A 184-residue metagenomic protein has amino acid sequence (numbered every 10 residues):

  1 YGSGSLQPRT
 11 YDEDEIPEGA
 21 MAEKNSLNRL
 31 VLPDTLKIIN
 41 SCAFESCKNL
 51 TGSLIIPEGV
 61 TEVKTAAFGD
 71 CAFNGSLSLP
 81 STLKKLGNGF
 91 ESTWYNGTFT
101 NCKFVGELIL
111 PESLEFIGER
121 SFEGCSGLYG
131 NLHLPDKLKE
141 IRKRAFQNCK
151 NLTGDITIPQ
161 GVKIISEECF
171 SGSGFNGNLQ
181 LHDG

Functional and structural regions predicted by a protein language model:
Y1-E15, K24-I38, N49-E62, F73-K85 (+4 more regions): Structural signature of tandem-repeat unit edges
P17-A20, N40-E45, K64-G69, N96-T98 (+3 more regions): Consensus positions within tandem repeat domains that build extended binding/scaffold surfaces
F90-E91: Amphipathic alpha-helical elements of HEAT/ARM-like alpha-solenoid repeat scaffolds that form extended
